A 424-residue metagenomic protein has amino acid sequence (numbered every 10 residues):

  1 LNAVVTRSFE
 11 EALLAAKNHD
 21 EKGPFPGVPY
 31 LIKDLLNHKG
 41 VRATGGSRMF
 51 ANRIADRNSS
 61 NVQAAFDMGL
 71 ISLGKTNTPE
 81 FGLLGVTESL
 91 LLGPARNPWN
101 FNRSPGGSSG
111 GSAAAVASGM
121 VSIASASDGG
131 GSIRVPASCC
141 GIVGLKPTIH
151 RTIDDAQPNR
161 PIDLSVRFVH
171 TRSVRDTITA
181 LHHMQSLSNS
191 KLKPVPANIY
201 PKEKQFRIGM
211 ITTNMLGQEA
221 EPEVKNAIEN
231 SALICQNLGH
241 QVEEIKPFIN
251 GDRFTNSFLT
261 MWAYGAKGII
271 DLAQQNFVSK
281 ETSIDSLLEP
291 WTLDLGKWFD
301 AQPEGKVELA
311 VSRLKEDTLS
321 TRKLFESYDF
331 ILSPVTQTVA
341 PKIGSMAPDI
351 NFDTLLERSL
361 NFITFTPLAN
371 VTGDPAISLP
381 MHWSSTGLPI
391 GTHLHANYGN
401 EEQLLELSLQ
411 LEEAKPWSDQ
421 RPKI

Functional and structural regions predicted by a protein language model:
L1-I54, G82-L83, I199-P201, W262 (+3 more regions): Short, well-ordered alpha-helical
A12, T177, I208, C235 (+1 more regions): Residue-level signal for inorganic ion chemistry
K17, A220-K246, I270-T282, E308-Y328: Acyltransferase
F25-G45, K202-I211, A263-R322, P334 (+2 more regions): Short helix-loop capping/hinge segments that flank enzyme active sites or metal/cofactor-binding pockets
G27, D67, V121, Q302-I424: Glycine-rich, small-residue loops and helix-cap segments that act as flexible hinges at active-site edges
M49-A55, N100-R103, N351-I363: A short acidic, glycine-rich active-site loop that binds or catalyzes chemistry on phosphate/adenosine moieties
R57-S59, Q63-L181, V371, P375-H382 (+1 more regions): Short glycine/serine-rich loop segments
K146-S231, K415-I424: A short helix-breaking turn/cap at a secondary-structure junction
